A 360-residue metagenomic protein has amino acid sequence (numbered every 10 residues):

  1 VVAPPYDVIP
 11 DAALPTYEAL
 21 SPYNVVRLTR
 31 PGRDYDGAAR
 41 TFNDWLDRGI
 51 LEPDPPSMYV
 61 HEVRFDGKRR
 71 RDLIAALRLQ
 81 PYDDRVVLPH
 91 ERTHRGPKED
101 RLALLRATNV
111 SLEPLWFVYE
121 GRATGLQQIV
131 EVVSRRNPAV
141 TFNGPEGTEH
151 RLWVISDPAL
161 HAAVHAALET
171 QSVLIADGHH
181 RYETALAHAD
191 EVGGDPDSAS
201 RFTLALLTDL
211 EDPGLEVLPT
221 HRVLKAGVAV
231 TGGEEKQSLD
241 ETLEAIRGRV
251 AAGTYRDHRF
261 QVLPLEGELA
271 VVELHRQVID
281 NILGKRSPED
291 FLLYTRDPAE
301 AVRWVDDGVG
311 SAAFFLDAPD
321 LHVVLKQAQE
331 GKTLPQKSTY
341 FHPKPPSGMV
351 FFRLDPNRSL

Functional and structural regions predicted by a protein language model:
V1-L360: Surface-exposed, charge/polar-rich loops and edge strands
